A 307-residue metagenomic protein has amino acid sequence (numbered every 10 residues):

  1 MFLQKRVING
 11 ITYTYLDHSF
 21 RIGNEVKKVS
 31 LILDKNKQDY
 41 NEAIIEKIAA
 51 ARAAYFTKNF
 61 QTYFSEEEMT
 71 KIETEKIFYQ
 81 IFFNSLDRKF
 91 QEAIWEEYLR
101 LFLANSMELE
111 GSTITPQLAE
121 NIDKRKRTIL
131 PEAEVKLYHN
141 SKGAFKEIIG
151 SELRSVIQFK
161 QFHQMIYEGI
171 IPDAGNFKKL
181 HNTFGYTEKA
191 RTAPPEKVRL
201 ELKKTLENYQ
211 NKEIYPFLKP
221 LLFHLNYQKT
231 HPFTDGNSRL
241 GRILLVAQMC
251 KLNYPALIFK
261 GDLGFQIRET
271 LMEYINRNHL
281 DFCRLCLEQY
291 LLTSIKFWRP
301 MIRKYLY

Functional and structural regions predicted by a protein language model:
M1-D235, R239-Y307: FIC/Doc superfamily catalytic core
